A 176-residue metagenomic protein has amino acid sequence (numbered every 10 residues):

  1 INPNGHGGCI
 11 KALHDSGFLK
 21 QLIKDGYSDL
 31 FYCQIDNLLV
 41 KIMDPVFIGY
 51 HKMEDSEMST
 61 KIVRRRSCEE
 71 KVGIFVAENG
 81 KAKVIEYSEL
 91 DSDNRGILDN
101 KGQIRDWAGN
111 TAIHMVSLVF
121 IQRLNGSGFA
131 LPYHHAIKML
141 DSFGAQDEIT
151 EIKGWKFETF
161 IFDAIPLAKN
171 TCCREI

Functional and structural regions predicted by a protein language model:
I1-Y27: Conserved N-terminal catalytic core of the sugar/cofactor nucleotidyltransferase
L22-F31, L39-I176: Catalytic core of tubulin tyrosine ligase-like
I35: Short acidic donor-binding/metal-coordinating loop in glycosyltransferase active sites
